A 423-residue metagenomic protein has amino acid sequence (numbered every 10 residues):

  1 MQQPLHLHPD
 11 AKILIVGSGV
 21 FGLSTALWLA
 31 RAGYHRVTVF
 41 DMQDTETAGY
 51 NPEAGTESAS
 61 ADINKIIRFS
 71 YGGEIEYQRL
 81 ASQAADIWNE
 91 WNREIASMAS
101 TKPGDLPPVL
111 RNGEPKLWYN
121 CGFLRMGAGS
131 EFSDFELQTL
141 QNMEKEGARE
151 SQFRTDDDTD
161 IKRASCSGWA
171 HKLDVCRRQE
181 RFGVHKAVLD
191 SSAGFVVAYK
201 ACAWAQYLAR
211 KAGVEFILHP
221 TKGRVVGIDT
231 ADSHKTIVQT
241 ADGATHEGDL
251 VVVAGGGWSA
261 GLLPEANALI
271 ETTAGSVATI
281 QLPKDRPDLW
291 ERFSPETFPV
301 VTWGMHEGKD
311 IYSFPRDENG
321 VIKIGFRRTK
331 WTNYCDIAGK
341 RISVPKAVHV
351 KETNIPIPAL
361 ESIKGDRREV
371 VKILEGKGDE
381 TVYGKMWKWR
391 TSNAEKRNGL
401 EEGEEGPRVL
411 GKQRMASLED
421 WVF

Functional and structural regions predicted by a protein language model:
H8-F40, D44: N-terminal Rossmann-like FAD-binding beta1-loop-alpha1 element of flavoenzymes
P9-A11, T240-L250: Core beta-strand elements of the Rossmann-like FAD/NAD(P) dinucleotide-binding domain in flavoenzyme oxidoreductases
L27-G33, T38-M42, S100-P107, G113-W118 (+5 more regions): Active-site substrate-recognition segment that forms the wall of the catalytic cavity or substrate channel
E46-A54, Y334: A short beta-to-alpha transition loop/helix N-cap that caps and shapes the active-site region
D62-V175: Dinucleotide-binding Rossmann-like beta1-alpha1 core, especially the glycine-rich loop that anchors the ADP
E74-S82, M126-F135, V188-L208, N354-D366: Short beta-strand to alpha-helix junction loop
E215-T236: A conserved short coil-to-beta-strand element within the FAD-binding core of flavoproteins
H234-I237, F298-V300: Short, hydrophobic/aromatic-rich segments at coil-to-beta transitions
